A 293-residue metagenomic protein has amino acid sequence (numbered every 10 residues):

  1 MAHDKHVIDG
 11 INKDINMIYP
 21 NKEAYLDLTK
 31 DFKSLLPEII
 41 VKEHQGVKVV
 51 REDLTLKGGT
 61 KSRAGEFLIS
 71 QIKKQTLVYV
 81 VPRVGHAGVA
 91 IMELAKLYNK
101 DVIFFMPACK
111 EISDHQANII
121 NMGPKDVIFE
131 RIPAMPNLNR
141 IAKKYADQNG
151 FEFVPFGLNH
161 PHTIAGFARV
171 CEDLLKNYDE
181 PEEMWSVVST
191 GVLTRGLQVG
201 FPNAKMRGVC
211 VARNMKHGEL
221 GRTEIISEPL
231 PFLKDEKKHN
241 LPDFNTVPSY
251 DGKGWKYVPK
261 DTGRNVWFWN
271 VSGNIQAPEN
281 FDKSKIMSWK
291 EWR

Functional and structural regions predicted by a protein language model:
G10-T76: Positively charged, low-complexity intrinsically disordered leader regions
S70-K73, V89-K100, Q198-N203, Y257-T262: Alpha-helix C-terminal capping segments
K74-M106, E182-T190: A short, small-residue-rich loop immediately preceding and capping a beta-strand
V81-V89, C109-K110, H160, S186-G196 (+2 more regions): Gly/Ser/Thr-rich loops at beta-strand to alpha-helix junctions that form or flank small-molecule/cofactor-binding
V102-C109, R207-R213: Short internal beta-strands
A108-Y178, R222-N245: Small/polar-residue-rich loop-to-helix segments that shape phosphate-bearing ligand pockets
A165-N177, P181-V199: Hydrophobic, aromatic-enriched interface-forming segments
N203-T262, D282-R293: Active-site/ligand-binding loops adjacent to catalytic centers
